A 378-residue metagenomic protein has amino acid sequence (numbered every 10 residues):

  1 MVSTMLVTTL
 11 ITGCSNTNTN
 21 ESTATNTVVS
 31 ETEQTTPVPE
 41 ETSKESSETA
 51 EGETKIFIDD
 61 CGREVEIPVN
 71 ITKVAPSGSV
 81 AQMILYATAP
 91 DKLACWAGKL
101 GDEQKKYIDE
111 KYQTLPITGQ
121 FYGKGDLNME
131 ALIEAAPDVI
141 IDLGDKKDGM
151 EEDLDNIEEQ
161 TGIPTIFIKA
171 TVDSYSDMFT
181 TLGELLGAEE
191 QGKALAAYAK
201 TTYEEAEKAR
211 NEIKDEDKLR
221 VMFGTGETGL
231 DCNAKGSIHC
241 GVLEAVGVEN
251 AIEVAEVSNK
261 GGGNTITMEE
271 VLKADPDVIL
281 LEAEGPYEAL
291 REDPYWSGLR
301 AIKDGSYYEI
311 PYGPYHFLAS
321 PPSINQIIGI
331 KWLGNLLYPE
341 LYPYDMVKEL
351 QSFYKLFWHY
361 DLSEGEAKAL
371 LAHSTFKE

Functional and structural regions predicted by a protein language model:
M1-T12: Sec-dependent bacterial lipoprotein signal peptides
L10-A24, T32, T36: Bacterial lipoprotein signal-peptidase II cleavage site
S30-P68: N-terminal low-complexity, Pro/Thr/Ser-rich intrinsically disordered segments that act as propeptides or flexible
E48-A50, E64, E152-D231, P311-S374: Extracytoplasmic substrate-binding proteins
D60-G62, I117-E130, E256-M268: Short helix-initiation/N-cap motifs at beta->coil->alpha
K73-S77, A94-A97, V139-L143, P164-K169 (+5 more regions): Structural recognition of the beta-strand scaffold that forms the well-ordered cores of secreted hydrolase catalytic
S77, A81-A135, V139-D148, V248-A251: A short, structured surface patch at a secondary-structure boundary
Y122, C232-G262: Alpha-helical, coiled-coil/dimerization segments enriched in small aliphatic residues
